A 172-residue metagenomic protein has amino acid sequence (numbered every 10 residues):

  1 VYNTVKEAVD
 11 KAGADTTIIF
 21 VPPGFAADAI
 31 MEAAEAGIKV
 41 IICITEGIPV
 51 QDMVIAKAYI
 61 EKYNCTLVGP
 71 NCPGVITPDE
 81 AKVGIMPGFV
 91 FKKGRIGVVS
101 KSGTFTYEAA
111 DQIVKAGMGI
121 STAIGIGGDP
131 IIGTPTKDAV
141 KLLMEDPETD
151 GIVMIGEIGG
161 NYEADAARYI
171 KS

Functional and structural regions predicted by a protein language model:
V1-S172: Catalytic-core regions of core metabolic enzymes, especially those transforming organic acids/acyl-group intermediates
